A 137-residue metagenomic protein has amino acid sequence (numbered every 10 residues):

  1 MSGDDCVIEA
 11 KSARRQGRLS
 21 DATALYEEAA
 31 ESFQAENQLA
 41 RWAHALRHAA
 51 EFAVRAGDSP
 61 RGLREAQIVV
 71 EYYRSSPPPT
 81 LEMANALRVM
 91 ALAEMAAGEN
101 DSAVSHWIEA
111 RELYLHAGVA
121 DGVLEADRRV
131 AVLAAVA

Functional and structural regions predicted by a protein language model:
D4, A24, H44, N85 (+2 more regions): Residue register of alpha-helical TPR repeats
I8, R41, H48, E82 (+2 more regions): "A position-specific structural signal for the A-helix of alpha-solenoid helical repeats
E27-S32, Q67-S75, E109-V119: Amphipathic alpha-helical segments of tetratricopeptide repeats
